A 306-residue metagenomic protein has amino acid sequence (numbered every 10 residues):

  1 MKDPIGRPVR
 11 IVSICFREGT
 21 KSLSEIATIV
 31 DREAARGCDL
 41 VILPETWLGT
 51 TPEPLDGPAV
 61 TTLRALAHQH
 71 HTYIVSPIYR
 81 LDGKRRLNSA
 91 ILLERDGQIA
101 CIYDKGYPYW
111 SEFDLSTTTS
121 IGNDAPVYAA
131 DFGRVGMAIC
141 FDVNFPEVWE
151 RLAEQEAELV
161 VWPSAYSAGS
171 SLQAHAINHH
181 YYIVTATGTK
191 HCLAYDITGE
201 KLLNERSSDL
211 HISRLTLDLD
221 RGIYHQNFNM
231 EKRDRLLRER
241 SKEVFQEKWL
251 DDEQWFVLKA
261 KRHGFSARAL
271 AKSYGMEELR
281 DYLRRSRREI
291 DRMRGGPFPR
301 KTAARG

Functional and structural regions predicted by a protein language model:
M1-R32: N-terminal, active-site-proximal structural segment of metallo-dependent hydrolase catalytic domains
P8-T20, R134-D142, V161: Active-site-proximal beta-strand elements of phosphoester/diester hydrolases
C15, I78, L92-E94, D104 (+3 more regions): Short, structured patches in soluble enzyme cores that scaffold and shape functional sites
G19, R36-D39, V143-P146, R305-G306: Eukaryotic scaffold repeat domains enriched in small/polar residues
T20-I102, S167, N178: Cys-nucleophile CN-hydrolase/nitrilase-fold catalytic domain and related Cys-dependent amidase chemistry that acts on
L55-V75, V143-V244: CN hydrolase (nitrilase-like) catalytic-core segments centered on the catalytic cysteine and neighboring Lys/Glu
D82-Q155, S170, A174, N178: Active-site catalytic loop in hydrolytic enzyme cores
V127, K190-G306: C-terminal beta-strand edge segments of enzyme domains
